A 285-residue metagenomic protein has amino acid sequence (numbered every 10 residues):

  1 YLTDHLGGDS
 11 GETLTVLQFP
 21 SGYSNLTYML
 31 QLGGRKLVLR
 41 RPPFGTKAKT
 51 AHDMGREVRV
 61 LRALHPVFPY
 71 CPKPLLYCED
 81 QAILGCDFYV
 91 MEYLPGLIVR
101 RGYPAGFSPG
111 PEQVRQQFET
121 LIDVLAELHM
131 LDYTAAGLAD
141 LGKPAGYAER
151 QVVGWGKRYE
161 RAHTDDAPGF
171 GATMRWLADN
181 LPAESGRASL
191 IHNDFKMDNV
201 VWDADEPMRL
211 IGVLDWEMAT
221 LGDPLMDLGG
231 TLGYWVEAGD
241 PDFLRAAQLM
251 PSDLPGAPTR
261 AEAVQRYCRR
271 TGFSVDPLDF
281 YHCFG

Functional and structural regions predicted by a protein language model:
Y1-L14: Juxta-kinase regulatory segment immediately upstream of eukaryotic protein kinase catalytic domains
T13-L190, A204-M208: ATP-binding pocket architecture of kinase catalytic cores
G142-K143, S274-G285: All-alpha amphipathic helical-bundle segments outside canonical DNA-binding/catalytic cores that form hydrophobic
L190-H192, M197: Catalytic-loop of the protein kinase fold
V200-W202: Hydrophobic residue at the +6 position relative to the catalytic HRD Asp in the kinase catalytic loop
V213-A219: Activation of the activation-loop gatekeeper triad in protein kinase-fold domains
M226-F273: Active-site activation/catalytic loop segments of kinase-like enzymes and analogous catalytic loops in related
